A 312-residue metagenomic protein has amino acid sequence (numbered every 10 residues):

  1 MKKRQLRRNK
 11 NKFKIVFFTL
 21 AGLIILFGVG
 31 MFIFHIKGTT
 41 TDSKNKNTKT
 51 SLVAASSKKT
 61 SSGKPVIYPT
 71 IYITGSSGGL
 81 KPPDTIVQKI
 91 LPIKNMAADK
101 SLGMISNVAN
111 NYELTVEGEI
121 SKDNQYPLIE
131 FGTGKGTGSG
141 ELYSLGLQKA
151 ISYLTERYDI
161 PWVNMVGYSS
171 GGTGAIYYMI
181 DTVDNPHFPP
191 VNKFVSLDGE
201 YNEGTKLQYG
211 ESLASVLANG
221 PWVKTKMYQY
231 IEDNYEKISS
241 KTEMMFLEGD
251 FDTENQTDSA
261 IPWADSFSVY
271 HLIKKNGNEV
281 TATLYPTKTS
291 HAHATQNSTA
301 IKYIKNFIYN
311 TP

Functional and structural regions predicted by a protein language model:
M1-S62, I67-G75, I176-M179: Gram-positive cell-envelope targeting signals
G38, L52-S56, S61-S62, V66-V166 (+1 more regions): Lipid deacylating catalytic domains
